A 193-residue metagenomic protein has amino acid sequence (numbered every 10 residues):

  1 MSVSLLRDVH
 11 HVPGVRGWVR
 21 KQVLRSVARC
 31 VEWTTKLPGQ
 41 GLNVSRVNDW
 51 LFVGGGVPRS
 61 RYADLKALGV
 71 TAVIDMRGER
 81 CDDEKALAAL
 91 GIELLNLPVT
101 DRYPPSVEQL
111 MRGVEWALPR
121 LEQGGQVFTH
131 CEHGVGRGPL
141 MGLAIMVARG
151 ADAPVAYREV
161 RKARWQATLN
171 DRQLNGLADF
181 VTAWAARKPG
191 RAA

Functional and structural regions predicted by a protein language model:
M1-K36, A193: Non-catalytic regulatory/accessory regions that flank a structured catalytic core
L37-T129, V147-V181, A185-K188: Cysteine-based protein phosphatase catalytic domain of the PTP/DSP
G124-L143: A phosphate-binding catalytic loop at a beta-strand-loop-alpha-helix junction that coordinates phosphoryl groups
